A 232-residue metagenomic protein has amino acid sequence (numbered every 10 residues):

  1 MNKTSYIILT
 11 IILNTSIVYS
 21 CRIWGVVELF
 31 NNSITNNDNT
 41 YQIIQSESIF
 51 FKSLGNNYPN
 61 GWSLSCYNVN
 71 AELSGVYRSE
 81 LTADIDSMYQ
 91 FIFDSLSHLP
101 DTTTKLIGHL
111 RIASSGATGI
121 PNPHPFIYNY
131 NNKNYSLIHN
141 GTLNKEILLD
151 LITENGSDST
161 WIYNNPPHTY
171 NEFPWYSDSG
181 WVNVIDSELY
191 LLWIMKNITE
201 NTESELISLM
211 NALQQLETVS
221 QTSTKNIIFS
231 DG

Functional and structural regions predicted by a protein language model:
N2-S20: Classical Sec-dependent N-terminal signal peptides that target proteins to the secretory pathway
V18-H139, L143-G232: Conserved short alpha-helical segments that host acidic/polar catalytic motifs at enzyme active sites
